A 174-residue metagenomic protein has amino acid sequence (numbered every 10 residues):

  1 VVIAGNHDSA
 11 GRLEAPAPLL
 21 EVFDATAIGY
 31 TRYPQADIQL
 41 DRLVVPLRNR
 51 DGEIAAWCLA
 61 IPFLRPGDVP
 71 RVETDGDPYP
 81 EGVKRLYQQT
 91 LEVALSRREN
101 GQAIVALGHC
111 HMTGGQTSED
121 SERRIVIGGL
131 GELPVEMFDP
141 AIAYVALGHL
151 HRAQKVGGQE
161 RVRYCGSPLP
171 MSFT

Functional and structural regions predicted by a protein language model:
V1-T174: Extended recognition/assembly regions associated with phosphoester-bond processing machinery
